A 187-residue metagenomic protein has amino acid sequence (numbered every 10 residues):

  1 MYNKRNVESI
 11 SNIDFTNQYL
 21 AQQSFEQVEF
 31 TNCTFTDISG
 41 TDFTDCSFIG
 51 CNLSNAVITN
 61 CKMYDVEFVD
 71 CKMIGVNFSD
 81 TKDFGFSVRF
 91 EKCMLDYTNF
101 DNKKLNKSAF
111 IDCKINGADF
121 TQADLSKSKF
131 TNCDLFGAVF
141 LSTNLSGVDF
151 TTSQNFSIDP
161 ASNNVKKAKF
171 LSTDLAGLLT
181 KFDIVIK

Functional and structural regions predicted by a protein language model:
M1-K187: Tandem repeat scaffolds
